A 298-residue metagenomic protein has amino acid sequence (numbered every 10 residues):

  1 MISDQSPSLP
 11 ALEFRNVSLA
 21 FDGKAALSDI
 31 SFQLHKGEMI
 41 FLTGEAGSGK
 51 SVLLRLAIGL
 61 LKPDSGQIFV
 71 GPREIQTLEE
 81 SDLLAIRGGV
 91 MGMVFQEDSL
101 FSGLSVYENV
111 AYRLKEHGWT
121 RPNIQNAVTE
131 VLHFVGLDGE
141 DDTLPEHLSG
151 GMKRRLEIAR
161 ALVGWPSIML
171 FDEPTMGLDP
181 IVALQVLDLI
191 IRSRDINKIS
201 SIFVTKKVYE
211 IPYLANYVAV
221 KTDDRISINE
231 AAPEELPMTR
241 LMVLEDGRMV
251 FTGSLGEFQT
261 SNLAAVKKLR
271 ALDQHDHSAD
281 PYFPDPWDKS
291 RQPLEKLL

Functional and structural regions predicted by a protein language model:
I58: Helix-to-loop junction immediately C-terminal to a conserved catalytic motif
E74, P122-E140: Conserved ABC ATPase "signature" region
I75-M91, E116, F258-N262: ABC ATPase NBD coupling module
L104-A111: Short coil-to-helix segment of the ABC ATPase nucleotide-binding domain corresponding to the Q-loop/switch region
L144-L148: Conserved ABC ATPase signature
W165: Conserved catalytic motifs of ABC-family nucleotide-binding domains
M169-D172: Catalytic Walker B motif of ABC-type/P-loop ATPase nucleotide-binding domains
